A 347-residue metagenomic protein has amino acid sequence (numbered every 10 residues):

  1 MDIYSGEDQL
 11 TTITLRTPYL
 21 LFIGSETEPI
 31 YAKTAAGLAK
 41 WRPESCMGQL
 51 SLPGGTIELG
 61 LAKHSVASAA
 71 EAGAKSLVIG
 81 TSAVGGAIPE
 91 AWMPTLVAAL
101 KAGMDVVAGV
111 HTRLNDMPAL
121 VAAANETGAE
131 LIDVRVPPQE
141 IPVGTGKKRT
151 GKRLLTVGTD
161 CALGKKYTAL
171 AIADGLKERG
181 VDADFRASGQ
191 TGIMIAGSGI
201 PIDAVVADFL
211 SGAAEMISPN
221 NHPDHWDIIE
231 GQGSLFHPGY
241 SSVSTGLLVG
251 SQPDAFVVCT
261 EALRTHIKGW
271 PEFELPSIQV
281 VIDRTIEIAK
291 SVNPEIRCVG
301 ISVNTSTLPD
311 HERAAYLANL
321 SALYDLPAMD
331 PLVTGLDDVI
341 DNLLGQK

Functional and structural regions predicted by a protein language model:
M1-R16, L59-S65, G128-K147, Q279-I288: Short N-terminal or domain-adjacent regulatory/targeting segments
D2-L20, E26-L52, L61-A67, A74 (+3 more regions): ATP-dependent carboxylate-amine ligase catalytic core
L15-P29, A36, R42-A67, P271-K347: C-terminal lobe/tail of nucleotide-utilizing enzymes
G85, T95-R153: Extreme N-terminal, non-catalytic leader segments that precede Walker-type/kinase nucleotide-binding cores
V107-H111, T156-L163, I200-V205: Flexible, glycine/proline-enriched loop segments at strand-loop-helix junctions that form or flank small-ligand binding
A108, R113-L114, P118, I132-V134 (+3 more regions): Conserved catalytic-core segment of NTP-binding enzymes
E140-A183: Walker A (P-loop) phosphate-binding motif
